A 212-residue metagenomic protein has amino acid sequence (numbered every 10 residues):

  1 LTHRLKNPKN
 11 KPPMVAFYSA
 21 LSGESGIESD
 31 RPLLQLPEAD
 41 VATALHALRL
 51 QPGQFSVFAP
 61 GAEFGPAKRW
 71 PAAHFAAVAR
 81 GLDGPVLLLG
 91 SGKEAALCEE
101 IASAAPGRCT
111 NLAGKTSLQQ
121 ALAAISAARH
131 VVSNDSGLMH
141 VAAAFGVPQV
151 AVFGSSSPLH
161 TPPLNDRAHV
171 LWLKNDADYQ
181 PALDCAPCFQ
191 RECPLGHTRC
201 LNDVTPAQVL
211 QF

Functional and structural regions predicted by a protein language model:
L1-F212: Catalytic machinery of carbohydrate-active enzymes, primarily nucleotide-sugar-dependent glycosyltransferases
